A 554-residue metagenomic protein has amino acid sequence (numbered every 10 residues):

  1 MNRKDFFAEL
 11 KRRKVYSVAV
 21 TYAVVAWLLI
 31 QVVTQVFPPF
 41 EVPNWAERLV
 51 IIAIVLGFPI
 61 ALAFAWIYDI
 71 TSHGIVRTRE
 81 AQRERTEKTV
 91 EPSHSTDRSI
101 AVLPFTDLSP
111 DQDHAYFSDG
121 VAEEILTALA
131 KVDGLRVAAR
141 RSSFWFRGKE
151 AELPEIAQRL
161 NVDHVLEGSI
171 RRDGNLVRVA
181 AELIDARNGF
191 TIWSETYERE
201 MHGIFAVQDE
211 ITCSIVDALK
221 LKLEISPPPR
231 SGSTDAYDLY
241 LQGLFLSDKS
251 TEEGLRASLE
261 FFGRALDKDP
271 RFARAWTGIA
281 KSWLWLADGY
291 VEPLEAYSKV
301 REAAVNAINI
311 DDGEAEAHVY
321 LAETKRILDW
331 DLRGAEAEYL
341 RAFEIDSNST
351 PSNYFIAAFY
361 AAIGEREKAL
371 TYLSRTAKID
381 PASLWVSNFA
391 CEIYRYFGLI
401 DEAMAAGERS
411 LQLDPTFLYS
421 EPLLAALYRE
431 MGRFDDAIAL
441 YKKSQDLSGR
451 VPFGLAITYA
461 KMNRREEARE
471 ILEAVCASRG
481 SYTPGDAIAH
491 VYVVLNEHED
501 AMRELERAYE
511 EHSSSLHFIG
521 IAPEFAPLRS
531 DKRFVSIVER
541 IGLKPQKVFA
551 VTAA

Functional and structural regions predicted by a protein language model:
M1-A8: Short, Lys/Arg-rich, polar N-terminal cytosolic tail immediately upstream of the first transmembrane signal-anchor
K4, V36-P39, P43-R48, R77-T78 (+5 more regions): Acidic, proline/glycine-rich low-complexity intrinsically disordered segments
V15-S72: Membrane-embedded alpha-helical segments of integral membrane proteins
A280, A456-R465, L516-K532: TPR/TPR-like alpha-solenoid helical repeat scaffolds
V319-I327, F355-A358, W385, E392 (+3 more regions): Alpha-helical adaptor scaffolds
A377-D380, L411-D414, K442-G449, E473-Y482 (+2 more regions): Solenoid-like repeat scaffolds
Y492, E497-A526: C-terminal structured "cap/appendage" subdomains that terminate the fold
G520-A554: Terminal, low-structured helical/coil segments at or just beyond the last alpha-helical repeat
